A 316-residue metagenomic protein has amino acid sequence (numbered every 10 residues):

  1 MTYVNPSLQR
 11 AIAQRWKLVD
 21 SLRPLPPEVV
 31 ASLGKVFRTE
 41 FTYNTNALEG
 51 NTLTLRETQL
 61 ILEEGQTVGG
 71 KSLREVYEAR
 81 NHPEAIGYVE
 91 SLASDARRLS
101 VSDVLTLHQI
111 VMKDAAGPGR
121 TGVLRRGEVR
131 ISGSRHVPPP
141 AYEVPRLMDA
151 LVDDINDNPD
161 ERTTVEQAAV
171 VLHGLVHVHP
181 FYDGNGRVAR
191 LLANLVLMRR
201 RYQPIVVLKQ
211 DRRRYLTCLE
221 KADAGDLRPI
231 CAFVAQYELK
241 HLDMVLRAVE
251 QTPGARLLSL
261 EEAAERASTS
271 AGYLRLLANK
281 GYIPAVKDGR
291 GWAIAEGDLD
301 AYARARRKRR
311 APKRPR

Functional and structural regions predicted by a protein language model:
M1-D183, R187-R316: FIC/Doc superfamily catalytic core
